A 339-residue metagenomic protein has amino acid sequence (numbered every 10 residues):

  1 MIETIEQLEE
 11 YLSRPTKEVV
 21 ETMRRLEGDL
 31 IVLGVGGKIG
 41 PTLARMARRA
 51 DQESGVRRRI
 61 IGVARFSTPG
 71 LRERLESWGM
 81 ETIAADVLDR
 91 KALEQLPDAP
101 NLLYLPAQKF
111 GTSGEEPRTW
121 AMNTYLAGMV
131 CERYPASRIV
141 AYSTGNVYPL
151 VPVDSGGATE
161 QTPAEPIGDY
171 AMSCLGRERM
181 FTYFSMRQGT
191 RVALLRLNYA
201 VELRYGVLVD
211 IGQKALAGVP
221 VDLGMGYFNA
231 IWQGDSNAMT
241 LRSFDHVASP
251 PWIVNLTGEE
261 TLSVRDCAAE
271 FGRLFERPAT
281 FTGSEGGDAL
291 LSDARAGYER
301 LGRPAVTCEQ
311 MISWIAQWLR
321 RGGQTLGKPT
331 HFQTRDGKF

Functional and structural regions predicted by a protein language model:
I2-V20, C308-F339: Amphipathic terminal alpha-helices
D29, N101-Y104, K109, Y125-D169: Conserved Rossmann-fold NAD(P)-dependent oxidoreductase catalytic core, especially the SDR/UDP-sugar
D29-R49: N-terminal Rossmann NAD(P)H-binding glycine-rich loop of SDR-like oxidoreductase domains
P41, F66-M122: NAD(P)H-binding glycine-rich loop region in Rossmannoid oxidoreductase-like domains and their noncatalytic homologs
W120-T124, G156-E178, V201, Y205 (+2 more regions): Short-chain dehydrogenase/reductase
S155, L175-D235, F271: NAD(P)-dependent short-chain dehydrogenase/reductase
R196-A200, D222-I231, W252-L262, S284-G287 (+1 more regions): Glycine-rich Rossmann NAD(P)(H)-binding loop
M239-A296, D336-G337: Mid/C-terminal beta-alpha module of Rossmann-like enzyme folds, strongest in SDR-family dehydrogenases/epimerases
